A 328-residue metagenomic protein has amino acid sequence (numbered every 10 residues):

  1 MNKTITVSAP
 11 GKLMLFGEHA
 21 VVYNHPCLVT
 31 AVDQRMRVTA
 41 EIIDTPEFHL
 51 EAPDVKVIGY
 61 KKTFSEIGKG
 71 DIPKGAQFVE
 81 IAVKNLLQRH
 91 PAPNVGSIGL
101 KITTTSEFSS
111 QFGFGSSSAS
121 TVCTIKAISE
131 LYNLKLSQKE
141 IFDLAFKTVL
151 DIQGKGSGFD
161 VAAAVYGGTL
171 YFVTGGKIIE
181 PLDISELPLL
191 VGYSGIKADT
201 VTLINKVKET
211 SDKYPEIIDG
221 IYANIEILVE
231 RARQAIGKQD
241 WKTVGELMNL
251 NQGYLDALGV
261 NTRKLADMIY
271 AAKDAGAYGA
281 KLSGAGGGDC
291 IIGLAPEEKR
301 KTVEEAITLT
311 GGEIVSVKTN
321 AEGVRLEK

Functional and structural regions predicted by a protein language model:
N2-F16, V21, V29, R37-R89 (+4 more regions): C-terminal nucleotide
H19, S106-F108, G286: Short, histidine-centered active-site or binding-site loop motifs used for metal coordination, general acid-base
V83-F112: Glycine- and acidic-rich phosphate- and metal-coordinating loops
G99, G286-G288: Glycine-rich nucleotide-binding loop
G113, C290-I292: Short aromatic/hydrophobic contact patches that present stacked aromatics for nucleic-acid/ligand binding
F114-L136: DPxDG-like acidic metal-binding loop motif
F114-S116, A280-G286: Short glycine/threonine-rich catalytic loop with a Thr-x-Gly-x-Asp
